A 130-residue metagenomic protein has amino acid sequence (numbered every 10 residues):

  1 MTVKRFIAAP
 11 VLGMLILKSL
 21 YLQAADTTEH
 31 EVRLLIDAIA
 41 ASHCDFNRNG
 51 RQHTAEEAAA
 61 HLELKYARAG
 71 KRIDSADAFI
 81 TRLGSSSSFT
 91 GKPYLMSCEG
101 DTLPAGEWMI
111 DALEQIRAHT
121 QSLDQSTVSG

Functional and structural regions predicted by a protein language model:
M1-P10: Bacterial N-terminal signal peptides that target proteins for export
A9-K18: Bacterial N-terminal signal peptides
A24-R68: N-terminal secretory signal peptides
G50-G130: Compact alpha-helical subdomains of small soluble proteins
